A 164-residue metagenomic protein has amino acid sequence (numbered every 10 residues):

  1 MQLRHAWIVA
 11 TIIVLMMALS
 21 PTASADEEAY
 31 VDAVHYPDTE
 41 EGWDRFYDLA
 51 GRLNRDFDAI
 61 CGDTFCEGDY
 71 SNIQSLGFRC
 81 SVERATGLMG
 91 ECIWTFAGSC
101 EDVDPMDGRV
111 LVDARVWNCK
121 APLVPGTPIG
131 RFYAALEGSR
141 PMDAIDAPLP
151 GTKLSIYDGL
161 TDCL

Functional and structural regions predicted by a protein language model:
M1-V9: Bacterial N-terminal signal peptides that target proteins for export
V9-A18: Bacterial N-terminal signal peptides
I13, L49, C100-D102, L123 (+1 more regions): A generic structural signal for solvent-exposed, polar alpha-helical segments
S24-E91: N-terminal secretory signal peptides
E83-P141: Surface-exposed, polar helix/loop patches in the mature regions of secreted/periplasmic/lumenal proteins that form
P125-L164: C-terminal partner/receptor-binding element of secreted or periplasmic proteins
